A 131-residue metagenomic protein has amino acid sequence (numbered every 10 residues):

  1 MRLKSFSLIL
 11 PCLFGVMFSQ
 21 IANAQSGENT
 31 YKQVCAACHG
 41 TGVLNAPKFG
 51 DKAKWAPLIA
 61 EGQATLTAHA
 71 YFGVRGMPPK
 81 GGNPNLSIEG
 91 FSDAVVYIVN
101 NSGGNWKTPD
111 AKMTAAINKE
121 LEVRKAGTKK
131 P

Functional and structural regions predicted by a protein language model:
M1-L10: Bacterial N-terminal signal peptides that target proteins for export
I9-M17: Bacterial N-terminal signal peptides
M17-A24: Sec/Tat signal peptide C-region and signal peptidase I cleavage site
Q25-A36, A56-A68, N85, K107-T108: Sequence context surrounding c-type heme c attachment/ligation sites in exported
Y31-T41, A94, I98: The canonical Cys-X-X-Cys-His
G40-H69, P78-G81: Gly/Gly-Pro-rich "capping" loops immediately C-terminal to redox-active cysteine motifs in periplasmic/lumenal
H69-D93, I98-L121: Axial heme c-ligation environment in periplasmic c-type cytochrome domains
K129-P131: Short, solvent-exposed mixed-charge patches
